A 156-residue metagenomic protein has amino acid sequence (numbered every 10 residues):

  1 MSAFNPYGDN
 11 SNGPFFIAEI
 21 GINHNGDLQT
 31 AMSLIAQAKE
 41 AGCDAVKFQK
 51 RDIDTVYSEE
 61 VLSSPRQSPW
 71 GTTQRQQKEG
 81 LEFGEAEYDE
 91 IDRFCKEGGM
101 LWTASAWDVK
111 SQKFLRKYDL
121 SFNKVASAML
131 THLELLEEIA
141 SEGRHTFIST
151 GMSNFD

Functional and structural regions predicted by a protein language model:
M1-A18: N-terminal amphipathic alpha-helix/helix-capping segment at the start of soluble metabolic enzymes
S11-P14, A41-C43, G98, E142-R144: Short coil/turn connectors at secondary-structure junctions
E19, A38, L115, S149: Conserved, mostly hydrophobic/aromatic
N23-Q29, I148-D156: Active-site glycine- and acidic-residue-rich loops that bind and position anionic ligands or nucleotide-like cofactors
D27-A38, A106-F114: Short, acidic/polar
S33-R51, Y118-D119: Catalytic domains of carbohydrate-active enzymes, especially glycoside hydrolases
D44-E82: Glycine-rich, proline-tolerant flexible connector loops at the mouths of alpha/beta enzymes
S68-L133, S141, H145-I148, F155: Active-site beta->alpha loop and helix N-cap motifs at the rims of alpha/beta catalytic domains
